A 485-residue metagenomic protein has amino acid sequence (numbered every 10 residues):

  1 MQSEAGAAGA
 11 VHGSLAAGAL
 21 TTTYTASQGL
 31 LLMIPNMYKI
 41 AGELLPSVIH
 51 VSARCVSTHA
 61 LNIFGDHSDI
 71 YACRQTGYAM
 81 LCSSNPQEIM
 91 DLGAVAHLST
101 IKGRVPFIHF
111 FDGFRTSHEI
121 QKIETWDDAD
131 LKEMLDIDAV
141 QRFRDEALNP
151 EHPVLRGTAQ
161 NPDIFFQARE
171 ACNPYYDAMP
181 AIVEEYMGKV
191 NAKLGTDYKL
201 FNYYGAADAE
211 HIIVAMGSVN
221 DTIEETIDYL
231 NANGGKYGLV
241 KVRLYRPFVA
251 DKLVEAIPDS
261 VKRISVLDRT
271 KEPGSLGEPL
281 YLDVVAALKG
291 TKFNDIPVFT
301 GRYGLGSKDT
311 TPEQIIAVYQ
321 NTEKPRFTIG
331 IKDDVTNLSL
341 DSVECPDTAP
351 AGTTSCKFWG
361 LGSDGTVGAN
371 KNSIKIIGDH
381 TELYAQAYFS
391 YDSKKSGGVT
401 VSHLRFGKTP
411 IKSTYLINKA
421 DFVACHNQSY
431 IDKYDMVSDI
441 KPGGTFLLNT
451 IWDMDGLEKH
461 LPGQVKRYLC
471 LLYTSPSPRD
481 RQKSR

Functional and structural regions predicted by a protein language model:
M1, V214-V240, S355-K419: Anionic-ligand anchoring segments at beta-strand to alpha-helix junctions in alpha/beta enzyme folds, i.e., glycine
S14-L32, S47-V51, C82-S84, I212-A215 (+1 more regions): A short, small-residue-rich loop immediately preceding and capping a beta-strand
I63-G113, F293-G304, L471: Conserved thiamine diphosphate
F107-N202: Conformationally flexible catalytic loops at phosphate/diphosphate-handling active centers
Q121, G306-S355: Flexible inter-domain linker/hinge segments
G188-H211, E224, L340-T353: Glycine-/acidic-rich phosphate or pyrophosphate-binding loops and their flanking alpha/beta elements
D439-L461: ADP-ribose/adenylate-binding Rossmann-like module
Y473-D480: Conserved small/polar residues in nucleotide/adenosyl-binding loops
